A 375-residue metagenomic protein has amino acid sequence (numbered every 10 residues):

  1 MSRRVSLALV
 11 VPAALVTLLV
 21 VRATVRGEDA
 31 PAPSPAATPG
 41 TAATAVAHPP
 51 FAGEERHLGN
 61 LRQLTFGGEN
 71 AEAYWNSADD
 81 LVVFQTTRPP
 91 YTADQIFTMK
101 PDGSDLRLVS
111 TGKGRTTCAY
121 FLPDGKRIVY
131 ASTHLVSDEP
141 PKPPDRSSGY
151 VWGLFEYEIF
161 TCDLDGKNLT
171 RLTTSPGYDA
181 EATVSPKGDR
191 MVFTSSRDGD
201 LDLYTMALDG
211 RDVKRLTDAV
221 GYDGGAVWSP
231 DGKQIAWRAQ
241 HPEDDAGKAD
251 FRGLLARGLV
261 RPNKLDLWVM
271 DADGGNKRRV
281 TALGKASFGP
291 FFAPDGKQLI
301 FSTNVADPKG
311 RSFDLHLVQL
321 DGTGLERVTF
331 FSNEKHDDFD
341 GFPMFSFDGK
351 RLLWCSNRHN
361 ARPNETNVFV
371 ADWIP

Functional and structural regions predicted by a protein language model:
P35-G59, Y157: Blade/loop signatures of beta-propeller domains
E54-S77, L81: Mature N-terminal segment immediately following signal peptide/propeptide cleavage in secreted/periplasmic
N60-Q63, S104-R107, E156, K167-T170 (+3 more regions): Predominantly a core beta-strand signature of beta-propeller blades across repeat-based propeller domains
F66-E69, T86-I96, T111-T116, A131-I159 (+8 more regions): A flexible loop/linker signature enriched in serine peptidases of the S9 family
S77-A78, P123-D124, P186-K187, P230-D231 (+2 more regions): Residue-level detector of Asp-centered blade-edge/turn motifs that repeat once per structural unit in beta-propeller
V82-V83, I128, M191, I235 (+2 more regions): Hydrophobic beta-strand positions that form the internal "hydrophobic ladder" of WD40/Gbeta-like beta-propeller blades
K100-S104, D163-K167, A207-R211, D271-G275 (+2 more regions): Short loop/turn segments that connect beta-strands within beta-propeller blades
